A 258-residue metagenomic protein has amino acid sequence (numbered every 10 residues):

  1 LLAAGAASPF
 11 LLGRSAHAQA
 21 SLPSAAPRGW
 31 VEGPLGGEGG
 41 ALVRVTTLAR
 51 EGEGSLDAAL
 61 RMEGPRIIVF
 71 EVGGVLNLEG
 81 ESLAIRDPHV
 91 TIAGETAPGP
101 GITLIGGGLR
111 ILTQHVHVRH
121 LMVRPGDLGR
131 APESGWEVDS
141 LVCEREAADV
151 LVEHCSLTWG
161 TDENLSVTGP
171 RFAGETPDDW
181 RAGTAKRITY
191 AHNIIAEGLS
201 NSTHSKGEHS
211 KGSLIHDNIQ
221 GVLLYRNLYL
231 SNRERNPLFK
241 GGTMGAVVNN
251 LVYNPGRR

Functional and structural regions predicted by a protein language model:
L1-A18: N-terminal export signals
Q19-P23: Cleaved targeting-peptide boundary
S24-I68: Acidic Gly/Asp/Thr-rich repetitive segments characteristic of extracellular carbohydrate-active and adhesion proteins
G64-I67, A148, R233-E234: Loop/turn elements at helix/coil->beta-strand transitions in domains of secreted/extracellular proteins
I68-F70, V90-E95, H117-R119, N227-L228 (+1 more regions): Well-ordered beta-strand segments characteristic of repetitive beta-sheet solenoids
L76-L223: Right-handed parallel beta-helix
L238-R258: Extracellular beta-rich repeat passengers
